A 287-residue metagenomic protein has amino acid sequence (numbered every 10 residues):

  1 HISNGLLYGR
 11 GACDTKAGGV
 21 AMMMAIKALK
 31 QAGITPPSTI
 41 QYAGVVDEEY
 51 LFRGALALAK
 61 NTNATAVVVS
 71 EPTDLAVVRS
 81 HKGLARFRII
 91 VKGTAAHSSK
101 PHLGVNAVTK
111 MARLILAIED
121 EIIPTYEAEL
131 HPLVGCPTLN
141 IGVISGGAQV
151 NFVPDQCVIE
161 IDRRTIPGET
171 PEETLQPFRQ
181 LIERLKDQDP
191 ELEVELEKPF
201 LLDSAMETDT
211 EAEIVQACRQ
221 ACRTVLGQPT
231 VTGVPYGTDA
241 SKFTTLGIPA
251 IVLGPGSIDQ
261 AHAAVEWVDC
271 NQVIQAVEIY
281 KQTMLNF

Functional and structural regions predicted by a protein language model:
H1, G33-P36, A59-T62, R79-G83 (+2 more regions): Solvent-exposed alpha-helices and their adjacent loops that cap or buttress functional pockets in soluble metabolic
H1-Q41: Active-site metal-coordination/substrate-binding segment of hydrolases, especially metallo-dependent peptidases
G5-L6, I40-Q41, T65-V68, T138 (+1 more regions): Structural motif
R10, A43-V45, V234: Structural motif
D14, Y50, P235: Glycosyltransferase donor-binding loop in the core domain
M24-K27, Q31, K60, T245 (+1 more regions): Short, well-ordered alpha-helices that flank and scaffold nucleotide-derived cofactor binding pockets
P37-T109, R113: Histidine/acidic-residue-rich, glycine-tolerant segments that coordinate divalent metal ions
T73, R86-F287: Metal-dependent amide/peptide-bond hydrolase catalytic core, centered on the "pita-bread" metallohydrolase fold
